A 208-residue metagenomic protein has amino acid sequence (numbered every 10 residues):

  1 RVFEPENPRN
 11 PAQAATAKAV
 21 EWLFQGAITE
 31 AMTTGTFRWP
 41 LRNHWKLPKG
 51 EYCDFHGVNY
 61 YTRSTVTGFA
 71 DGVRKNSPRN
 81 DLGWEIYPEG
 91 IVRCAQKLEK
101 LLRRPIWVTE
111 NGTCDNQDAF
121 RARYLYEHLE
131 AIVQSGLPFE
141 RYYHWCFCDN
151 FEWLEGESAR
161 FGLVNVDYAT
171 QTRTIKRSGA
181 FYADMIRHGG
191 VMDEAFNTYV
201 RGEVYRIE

Functional and structural regions predicted by a protein language model:
R1-E208: Active-site region of glycoside hydrolase catalytic domains
